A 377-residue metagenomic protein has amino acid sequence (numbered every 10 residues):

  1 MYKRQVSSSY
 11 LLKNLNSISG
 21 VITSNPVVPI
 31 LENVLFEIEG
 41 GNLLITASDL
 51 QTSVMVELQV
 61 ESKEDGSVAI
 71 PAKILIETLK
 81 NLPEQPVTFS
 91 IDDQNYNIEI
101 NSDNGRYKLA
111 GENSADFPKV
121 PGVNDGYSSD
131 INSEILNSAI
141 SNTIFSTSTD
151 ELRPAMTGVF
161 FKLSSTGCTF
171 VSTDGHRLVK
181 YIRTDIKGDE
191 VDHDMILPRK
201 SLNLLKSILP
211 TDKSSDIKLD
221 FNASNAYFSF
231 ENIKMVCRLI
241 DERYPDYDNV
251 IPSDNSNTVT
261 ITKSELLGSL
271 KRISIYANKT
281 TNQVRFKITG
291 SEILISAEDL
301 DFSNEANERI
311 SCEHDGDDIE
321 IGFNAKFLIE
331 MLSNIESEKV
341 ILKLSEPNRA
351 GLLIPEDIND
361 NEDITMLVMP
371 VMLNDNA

Functional and structural regions predicted by a protein language model:
K3-A377: Structural preference for solvent-exposed beta-strand-turn elements and adjacent flexible terminal/loop segments within
